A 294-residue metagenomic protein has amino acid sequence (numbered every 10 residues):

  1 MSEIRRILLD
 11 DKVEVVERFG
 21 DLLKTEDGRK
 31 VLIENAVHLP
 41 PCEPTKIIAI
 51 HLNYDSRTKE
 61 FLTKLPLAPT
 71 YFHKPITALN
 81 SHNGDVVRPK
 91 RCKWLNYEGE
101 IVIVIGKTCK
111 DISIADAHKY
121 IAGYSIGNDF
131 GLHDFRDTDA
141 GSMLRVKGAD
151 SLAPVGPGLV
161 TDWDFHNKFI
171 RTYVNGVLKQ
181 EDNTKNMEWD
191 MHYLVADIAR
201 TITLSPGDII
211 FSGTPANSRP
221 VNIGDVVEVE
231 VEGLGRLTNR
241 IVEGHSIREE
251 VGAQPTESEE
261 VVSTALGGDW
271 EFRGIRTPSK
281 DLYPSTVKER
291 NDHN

Functional and structural regions predicted by a protein language model:
S2-K93, Y97, T256, V262 (+2 more regions): Extended, compositionally biased flexible segments
R6, I47-I50, I101-I105, G123-I126 (+1 more regions): Short hydrophobic-aromatic micro-motifs
F19, R57, H133-N294: Catalytic-pocket segment enriched in acidic/His residues
V37-L39, E60-L62, V86-L95, C109-D116 (+2 more regions): A generic local secondary-structure boundary/capping motif
A49, N96-E98, S205, N222-I223: Residue-level recognition of short, solvent-exposed, well-ordered loop/turn junctions that link secondary-structure
T70-V87, K110, S151-P157, A216-R219: Short catalytic-site patches enriched in acidic/histidine residues that coordinate or position cofactors/metals
F72, V102-K107, V155, V195-A196: Short, conserved beta-strand element in jelly-roll/cupin
E98-N128: RNA pseudouridine synthases
